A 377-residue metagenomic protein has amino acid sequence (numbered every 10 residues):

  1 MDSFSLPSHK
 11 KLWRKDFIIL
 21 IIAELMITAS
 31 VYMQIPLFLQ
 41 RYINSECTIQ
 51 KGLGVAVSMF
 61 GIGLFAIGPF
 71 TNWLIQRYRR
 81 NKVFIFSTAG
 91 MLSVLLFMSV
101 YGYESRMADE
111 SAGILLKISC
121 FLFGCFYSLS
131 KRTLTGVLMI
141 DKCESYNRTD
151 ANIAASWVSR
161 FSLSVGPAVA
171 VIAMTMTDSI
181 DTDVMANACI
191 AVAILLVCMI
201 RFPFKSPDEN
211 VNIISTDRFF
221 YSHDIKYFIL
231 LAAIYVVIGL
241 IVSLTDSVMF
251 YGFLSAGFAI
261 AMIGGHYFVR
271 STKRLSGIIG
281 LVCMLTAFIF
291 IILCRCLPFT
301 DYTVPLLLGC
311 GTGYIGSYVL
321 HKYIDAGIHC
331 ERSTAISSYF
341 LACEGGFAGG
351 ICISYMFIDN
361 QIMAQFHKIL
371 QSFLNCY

Functional and structural regions predicted by a protein language model:
F4-G61, I225-F253, I351: Helix-loop boundary and gating motifs at the non-cytosolic
L25, A108-S130, F299-G316: Hydrophobic core of transmembrane alpha-helices in multi-pass small-molecule transporters, especially MFS/SLC-type
V55-I75, A256-G265: Central cavity-lining transmembrane alpha-helices of secondary-active solute carriers, predominantly the Major
A89-E110, V282-L297: C-terminal ends and interior cores of transmembrane alpha-helices in multi-pass membrane transporters/permeases
S119-W157: Cytoplasmic helix-loop-helix junction between adjacent transmembrane helices in 12-TM secondary transporters
D181-R201, M363-Y377: Symmetry-related core transmembrane helices of the 12-TM Major Facilitator Superfamily/SLC fold
R274-V319: C-terminal transmembrane helical hairpin of 12-TM major facilitator-type secondary transporters
G327-I362: A late C-terminal transmembrane helix in Major Facilitator Superfamily
